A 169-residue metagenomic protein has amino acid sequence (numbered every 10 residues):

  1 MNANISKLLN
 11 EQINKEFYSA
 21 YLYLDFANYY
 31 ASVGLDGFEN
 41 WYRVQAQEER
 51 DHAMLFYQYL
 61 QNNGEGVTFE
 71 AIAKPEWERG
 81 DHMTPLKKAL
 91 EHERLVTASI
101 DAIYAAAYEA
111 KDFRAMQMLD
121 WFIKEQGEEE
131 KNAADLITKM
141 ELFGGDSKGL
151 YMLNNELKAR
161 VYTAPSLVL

Functional and structural regions predicted by a protein language model:
M1-L169: Iron-associated oxidoreductase/ferritin-like identity signal
